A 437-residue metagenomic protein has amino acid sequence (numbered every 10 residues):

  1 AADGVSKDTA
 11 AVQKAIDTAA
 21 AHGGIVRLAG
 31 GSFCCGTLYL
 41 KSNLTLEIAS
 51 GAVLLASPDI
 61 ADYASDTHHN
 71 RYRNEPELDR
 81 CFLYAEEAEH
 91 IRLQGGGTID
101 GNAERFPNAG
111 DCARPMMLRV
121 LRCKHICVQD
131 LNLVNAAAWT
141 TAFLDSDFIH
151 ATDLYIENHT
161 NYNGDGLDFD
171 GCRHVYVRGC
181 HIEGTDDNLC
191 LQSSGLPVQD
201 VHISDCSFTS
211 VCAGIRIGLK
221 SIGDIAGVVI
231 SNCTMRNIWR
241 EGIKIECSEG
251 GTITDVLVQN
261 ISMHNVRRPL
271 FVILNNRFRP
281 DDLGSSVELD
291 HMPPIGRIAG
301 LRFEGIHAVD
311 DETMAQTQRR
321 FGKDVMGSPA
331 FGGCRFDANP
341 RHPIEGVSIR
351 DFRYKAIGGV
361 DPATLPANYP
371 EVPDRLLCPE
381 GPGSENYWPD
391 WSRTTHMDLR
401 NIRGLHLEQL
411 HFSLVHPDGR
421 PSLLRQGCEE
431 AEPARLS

Functional and structural regions predicted by a protein language model:
A1-S437: Extracellular/periplasmic carbohydrate-active domains that bind, remodel, or depolymerize complex polysaccharides
